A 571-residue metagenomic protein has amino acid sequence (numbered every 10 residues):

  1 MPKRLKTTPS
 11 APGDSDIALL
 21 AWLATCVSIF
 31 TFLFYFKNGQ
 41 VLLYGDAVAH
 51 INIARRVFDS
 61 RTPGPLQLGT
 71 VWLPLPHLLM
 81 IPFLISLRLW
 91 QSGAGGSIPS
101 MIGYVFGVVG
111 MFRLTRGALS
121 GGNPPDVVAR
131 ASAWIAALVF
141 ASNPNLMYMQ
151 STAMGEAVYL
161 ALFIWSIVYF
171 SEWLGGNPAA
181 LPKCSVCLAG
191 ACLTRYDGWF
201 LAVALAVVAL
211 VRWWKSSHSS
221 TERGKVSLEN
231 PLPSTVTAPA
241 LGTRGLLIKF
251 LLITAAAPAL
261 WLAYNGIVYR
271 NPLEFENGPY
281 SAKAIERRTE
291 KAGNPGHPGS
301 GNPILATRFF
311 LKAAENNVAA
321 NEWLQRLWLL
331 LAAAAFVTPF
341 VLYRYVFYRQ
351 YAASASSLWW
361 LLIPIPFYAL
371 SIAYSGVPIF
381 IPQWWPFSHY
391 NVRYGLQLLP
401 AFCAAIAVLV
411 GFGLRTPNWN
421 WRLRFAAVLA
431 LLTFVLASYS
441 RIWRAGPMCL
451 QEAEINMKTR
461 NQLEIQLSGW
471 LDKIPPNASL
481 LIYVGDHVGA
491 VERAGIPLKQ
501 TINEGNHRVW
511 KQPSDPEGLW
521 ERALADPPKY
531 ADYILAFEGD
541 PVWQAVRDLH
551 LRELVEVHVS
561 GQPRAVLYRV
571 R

Functional and structural regions predicted by a protein language model:
S10, N123-V127, S166-K183, W213-H218: Membrane-interface transmembrane helices that cradle and orient dolichyl/undecaprenyl
L19-W22, V127, A131-I135, V186 (+8 more regions): Signature aromatic-anchored transmembrane alpha helix within multi-pass, membrane-resident enzymes that catalyze glycan
V27-S28, A133-P144, V168, L188-C192: Short helix- or helix-capping micro-motifs that position conserved polar/aromatic residues at function-defining sites
F32-L33, L247-P339, F367-Y368: Membrane-lumen/periplasm interface segments of specific transmembrane helices in polyprenyl phosphate-linked
G69-W72, N145-V158: Short acidic/glycine- and proline-prone juxtamembrane loop motifs at membrane-interface regions of multi-pass membrane
I98-G122, A161, W165, F336 (+1 more regions): Transmembrane-helix motifs of polytopic, lipid-linked glycan transferases
A426-A427, L431-V488: Membrane-embedded, lumen/periplasm-facing catalytic core of multi-pass transferases that use lipid-linked donors
G469-R508, Y533-E538: Short periplasmic/luminal acceptor-recognition loop of GT-C membrane glycosyltransferases, typified by
